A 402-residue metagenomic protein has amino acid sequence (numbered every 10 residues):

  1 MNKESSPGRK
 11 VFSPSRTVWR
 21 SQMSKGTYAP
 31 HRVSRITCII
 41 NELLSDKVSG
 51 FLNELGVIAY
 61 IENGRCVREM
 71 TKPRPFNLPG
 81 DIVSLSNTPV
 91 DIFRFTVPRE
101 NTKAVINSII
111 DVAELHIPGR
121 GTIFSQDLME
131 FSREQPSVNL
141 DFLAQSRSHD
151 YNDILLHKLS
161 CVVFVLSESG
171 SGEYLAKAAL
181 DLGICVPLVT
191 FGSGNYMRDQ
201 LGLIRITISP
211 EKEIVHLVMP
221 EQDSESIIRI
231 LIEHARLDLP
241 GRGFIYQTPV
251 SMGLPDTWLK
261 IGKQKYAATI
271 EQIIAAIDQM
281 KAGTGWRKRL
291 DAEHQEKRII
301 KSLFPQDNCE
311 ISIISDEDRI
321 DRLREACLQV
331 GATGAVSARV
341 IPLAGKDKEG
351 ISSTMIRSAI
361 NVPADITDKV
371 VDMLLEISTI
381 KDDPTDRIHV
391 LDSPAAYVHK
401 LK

Functional and structural regions predicted by a protein language model:
N2-K402: Positively charged, small/polar-rich N-terminal and surface patches that mediate targeting and assembly and bind
